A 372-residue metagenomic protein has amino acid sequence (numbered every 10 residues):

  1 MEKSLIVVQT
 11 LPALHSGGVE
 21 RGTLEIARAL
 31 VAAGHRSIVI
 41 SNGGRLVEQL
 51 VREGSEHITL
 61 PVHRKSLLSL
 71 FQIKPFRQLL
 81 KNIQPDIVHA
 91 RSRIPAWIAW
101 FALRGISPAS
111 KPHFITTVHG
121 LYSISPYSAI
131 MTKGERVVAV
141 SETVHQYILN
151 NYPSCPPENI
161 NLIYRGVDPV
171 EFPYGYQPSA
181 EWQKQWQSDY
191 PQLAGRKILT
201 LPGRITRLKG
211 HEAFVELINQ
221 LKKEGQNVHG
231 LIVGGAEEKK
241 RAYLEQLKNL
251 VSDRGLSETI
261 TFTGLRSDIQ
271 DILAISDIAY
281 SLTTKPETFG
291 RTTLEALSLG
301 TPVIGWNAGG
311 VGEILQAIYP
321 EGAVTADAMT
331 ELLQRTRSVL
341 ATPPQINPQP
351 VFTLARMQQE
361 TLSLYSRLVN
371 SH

Functional and structural regions predicted by a protein language model:
G17-R28, K197, L201-Q220, A242: A conserved mid-protein helix/loop that constitutes part of the nucleotide-sugar donor-binding site
V39, P302-G305: Short hydrophobic beta-strand element within catalytic cores of glycosyltransferases and related nucleotide-activated
I40-R45, P202, H229-E245: Glycosyltransferase donor-sugar binding loop
A90-A96, V118: Short His-centered aromatic/hydrophobic patch
P108-E142, Q146, S154: A conserved, positively charged/aromatic
K239-E245, S257-R266, I272: Active-site donor-binding acidic/aromatic loop of nucleotide-activated sugar and phosphosugar transferases involved
A274-T288: Acidic donor-binding loop of glycosyltransferase active sites
G312-S338: Change "using UDP/GDP/dTDP sugars" to "using nucleotide sugars
